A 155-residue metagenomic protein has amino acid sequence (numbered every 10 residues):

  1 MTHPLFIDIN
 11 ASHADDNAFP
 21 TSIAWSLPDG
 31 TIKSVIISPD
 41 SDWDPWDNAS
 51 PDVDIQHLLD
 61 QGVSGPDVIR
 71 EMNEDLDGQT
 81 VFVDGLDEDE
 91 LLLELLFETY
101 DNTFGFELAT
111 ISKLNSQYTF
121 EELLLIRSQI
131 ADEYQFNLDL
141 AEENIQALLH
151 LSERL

Functional and structural regions predicted by a protein language model:
T2-E90, E94-L96: Conserved non-catalytic scaffold segment of RNase H-like nuclease domains
G30, L95-T99, S116-F120, R154: Short amphipathic alpha-helical patches
I36-P39, F106, A147-E153: Intrinsically disordered, low-complexity terminal extensions that flank but exclude the folded catalytic cores
V81-L86, L92, I126-L155: Acidic, Mg2+-coordinating catalytic module of metal-dependent nucleases/exonucleases that use a two-metal-ion mechanism
D89-L91, F97-G105, I111: Glycine/proline-rich loop-helix segments at beta-alpha junctions forming the active-site rim of enzyme cores
F104-R127: Short, flexible loop segments at boundaries between secondary-structure elements
